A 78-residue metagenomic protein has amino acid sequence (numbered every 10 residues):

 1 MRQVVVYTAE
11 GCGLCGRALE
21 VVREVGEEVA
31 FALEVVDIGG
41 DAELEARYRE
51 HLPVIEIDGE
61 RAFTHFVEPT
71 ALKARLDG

Functional and structural regions predicted by a protein language model:
M1-E24: Local sequence-structure signature of Cys/Sec-based thiol-disulfide redox active-site neighborhoods
R17-E20, R47-E50, V67: Generic recognition of short, well-ordered alpha-helical segments
G26-A30: Short helix-capping segments at alpha-helix termini
F31-A42: Thiol-based oxidoreductase modules, predominantly thioredoxin-like and allied folds used for disulfide exchange
G40-V54: Short Fe-S-cluster ligation motifs
P53-R61: A short, hydrophobic beta-strand/beta-hairpin element that forms part of a small beta-sheet core
E60-G78: Non-catalytic, surface beta->alpha helical segment in thiol-disulfide oxidoreductase systems
